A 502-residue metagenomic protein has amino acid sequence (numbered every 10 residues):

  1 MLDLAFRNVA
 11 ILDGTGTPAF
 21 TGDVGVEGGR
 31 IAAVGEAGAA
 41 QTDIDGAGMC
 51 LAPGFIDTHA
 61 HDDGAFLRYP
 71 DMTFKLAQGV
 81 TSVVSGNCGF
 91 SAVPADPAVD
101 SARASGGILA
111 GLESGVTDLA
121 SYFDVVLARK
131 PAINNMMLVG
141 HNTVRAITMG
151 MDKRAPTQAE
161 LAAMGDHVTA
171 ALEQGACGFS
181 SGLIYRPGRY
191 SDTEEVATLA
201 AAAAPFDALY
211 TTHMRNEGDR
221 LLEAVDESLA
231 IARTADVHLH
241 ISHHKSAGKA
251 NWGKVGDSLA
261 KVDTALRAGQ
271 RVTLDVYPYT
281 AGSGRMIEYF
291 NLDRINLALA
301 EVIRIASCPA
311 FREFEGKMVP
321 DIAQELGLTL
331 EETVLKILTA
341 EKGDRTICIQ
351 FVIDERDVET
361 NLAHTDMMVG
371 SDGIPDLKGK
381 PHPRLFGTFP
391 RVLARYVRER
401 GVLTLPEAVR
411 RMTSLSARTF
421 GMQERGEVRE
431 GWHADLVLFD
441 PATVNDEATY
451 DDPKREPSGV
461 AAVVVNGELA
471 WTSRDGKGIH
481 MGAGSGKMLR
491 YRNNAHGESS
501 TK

Functional and structural regions predicted by a protein language model:
M1-G22, E27, N291-K502: Active-site microenvironment of metallo-dependent hydrolases
L2-R7, V26-G28, A37-G86, V465 (+2 more regions): Replace "His-x-His-based motif
I56-A60, V83-S85, N135-V139, F179-S181 (+4 more regions): Hydrophobic faces of well-ordered beta-strands that scaffold small-molecule active sites in alpha/beta enzyme cores
H59, L183-R189, M214-D219, H244-N251 (+2 more regions): Conserved short loop/turn motifs at secondary-structure junctions
C88-A95, I108-T234: Hydrophobic, small-residue-rich alpha-helical packing segments that form membrane-like cores
P94-G115, Y122-F123, N142-P156, H167 (+2 more regions): Polyanionic/metal-chelating signatures
